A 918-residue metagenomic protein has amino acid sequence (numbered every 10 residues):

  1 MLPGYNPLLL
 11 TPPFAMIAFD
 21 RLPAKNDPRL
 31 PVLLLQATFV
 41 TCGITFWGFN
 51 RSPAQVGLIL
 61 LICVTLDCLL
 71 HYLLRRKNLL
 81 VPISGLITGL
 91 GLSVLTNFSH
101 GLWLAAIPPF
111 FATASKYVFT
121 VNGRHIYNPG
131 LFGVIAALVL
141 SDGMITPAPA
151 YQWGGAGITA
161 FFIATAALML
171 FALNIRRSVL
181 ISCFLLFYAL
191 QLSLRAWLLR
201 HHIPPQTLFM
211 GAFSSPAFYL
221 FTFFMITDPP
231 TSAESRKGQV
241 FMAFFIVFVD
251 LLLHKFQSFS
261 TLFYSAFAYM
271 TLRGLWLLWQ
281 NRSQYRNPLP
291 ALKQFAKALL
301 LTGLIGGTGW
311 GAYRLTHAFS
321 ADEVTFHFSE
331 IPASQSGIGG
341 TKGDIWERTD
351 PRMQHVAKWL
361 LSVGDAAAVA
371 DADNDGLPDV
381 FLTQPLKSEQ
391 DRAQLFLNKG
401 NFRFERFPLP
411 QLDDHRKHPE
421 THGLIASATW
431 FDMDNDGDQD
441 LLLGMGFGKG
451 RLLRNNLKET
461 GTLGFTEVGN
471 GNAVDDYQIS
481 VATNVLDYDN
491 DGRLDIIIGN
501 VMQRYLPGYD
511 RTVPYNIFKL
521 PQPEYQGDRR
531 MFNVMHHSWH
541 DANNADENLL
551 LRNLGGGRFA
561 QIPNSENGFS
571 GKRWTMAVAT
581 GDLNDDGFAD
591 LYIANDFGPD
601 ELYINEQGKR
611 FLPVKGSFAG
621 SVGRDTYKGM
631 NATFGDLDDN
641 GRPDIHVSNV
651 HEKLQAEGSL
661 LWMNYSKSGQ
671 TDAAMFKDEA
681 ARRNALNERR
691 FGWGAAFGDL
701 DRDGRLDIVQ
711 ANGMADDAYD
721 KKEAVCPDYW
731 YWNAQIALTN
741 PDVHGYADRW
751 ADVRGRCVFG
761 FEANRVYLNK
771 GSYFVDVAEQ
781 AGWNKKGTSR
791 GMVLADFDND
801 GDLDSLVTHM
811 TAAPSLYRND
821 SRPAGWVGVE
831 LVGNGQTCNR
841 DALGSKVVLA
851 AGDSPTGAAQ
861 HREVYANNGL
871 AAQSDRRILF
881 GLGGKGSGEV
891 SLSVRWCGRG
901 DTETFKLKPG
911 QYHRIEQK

Functional and structural regions predicted by a protein language model:
L10-H71: N-terminal signal-anchor module of multipass membrane proteins
K77-G155: Membrane-interface helix-loop-helix junctions at boundaries between adjacent transmembrane segments
P290-L315: Internal/C-terminal transmembrane anchor helices
G307-T325, S336-G337, I345-A357, V363 (+3 more regions): Gly/Ser/Thr/Pro-enriched helix-cap/hinge segments flanking short amphipathic alpha-helices
T325-F328, Q390-P408, K449-V468, G508-F518 (+6 more regions): Beta-propeller blade repeat segments, especially FG-GAP/WD-type strand-to-loop junctions in 6- to 7-bladed propeller
I338-A366, Q411-T429, G471-N484, N544 (+8 more regions): Repeat-based blade/solenoid architectures
G364-N374, L397, L424-N435, R454 (+9 more regions): Beta-propeller blade termini
D379-Q384, D440-M445, I496-N500, D586 (+5 more regions): Hydrophobic beta-strand segments that make up the repeating blades of beta-propeller and related beta-repeat
